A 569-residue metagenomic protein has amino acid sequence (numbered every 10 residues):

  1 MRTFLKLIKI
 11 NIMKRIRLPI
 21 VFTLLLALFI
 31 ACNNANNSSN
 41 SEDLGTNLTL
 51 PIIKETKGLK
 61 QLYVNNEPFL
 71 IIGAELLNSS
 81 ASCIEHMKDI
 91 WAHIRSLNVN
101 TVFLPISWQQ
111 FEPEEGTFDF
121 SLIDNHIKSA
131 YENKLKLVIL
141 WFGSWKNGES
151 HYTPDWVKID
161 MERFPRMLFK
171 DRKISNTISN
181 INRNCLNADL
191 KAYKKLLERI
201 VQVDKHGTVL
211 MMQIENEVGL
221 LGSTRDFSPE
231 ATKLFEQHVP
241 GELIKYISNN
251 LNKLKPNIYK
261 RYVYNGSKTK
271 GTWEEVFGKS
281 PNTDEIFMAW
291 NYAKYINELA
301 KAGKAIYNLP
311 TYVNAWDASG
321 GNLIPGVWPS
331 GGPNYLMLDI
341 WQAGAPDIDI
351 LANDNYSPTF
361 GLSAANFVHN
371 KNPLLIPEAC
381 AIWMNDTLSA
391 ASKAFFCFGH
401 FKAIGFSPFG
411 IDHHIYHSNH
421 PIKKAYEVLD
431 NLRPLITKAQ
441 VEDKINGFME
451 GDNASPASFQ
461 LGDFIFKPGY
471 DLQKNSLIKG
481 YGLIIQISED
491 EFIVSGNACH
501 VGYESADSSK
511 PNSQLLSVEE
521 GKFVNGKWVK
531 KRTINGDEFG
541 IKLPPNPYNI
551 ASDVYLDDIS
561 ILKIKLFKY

Functional and structural regions predicted by a protein language model:
I30-A31: C-terminal motif of bacterial Sec signal peptides marking the signal peptidase cleavage site
S38-N100: N-terminal carbohydrate-binding accessory modules
G73-S82, P105-S121, K170-K191, V276-A293 (+3 more regions): The substrate-binding groove and active-site-proximal loops of carbohydrate-active enzymes, especially glycoside
H86-M161, Y292-I306: Aromatic-lined substrate-binding rim segments of carbohydrate-active enzymes
F164-L338: Polysaccharide-binding and catalytic clefts of secreted carbohydrate-active enzymes
I296-L309, Y335-K438: Catalytic-core region of carbohydrate-active enzymes that cleave or remodel glycosidic bonds
S392-S509, E520-G526: Aromatic- and carboxylate-lined catalytic core of secreted/periplasmic carbohydrate-active enzymes
D471-L472, F492-Y569: C-terminal beta-sandwich/jelly-roll accessory domains of carbohydrate-active enzymes
